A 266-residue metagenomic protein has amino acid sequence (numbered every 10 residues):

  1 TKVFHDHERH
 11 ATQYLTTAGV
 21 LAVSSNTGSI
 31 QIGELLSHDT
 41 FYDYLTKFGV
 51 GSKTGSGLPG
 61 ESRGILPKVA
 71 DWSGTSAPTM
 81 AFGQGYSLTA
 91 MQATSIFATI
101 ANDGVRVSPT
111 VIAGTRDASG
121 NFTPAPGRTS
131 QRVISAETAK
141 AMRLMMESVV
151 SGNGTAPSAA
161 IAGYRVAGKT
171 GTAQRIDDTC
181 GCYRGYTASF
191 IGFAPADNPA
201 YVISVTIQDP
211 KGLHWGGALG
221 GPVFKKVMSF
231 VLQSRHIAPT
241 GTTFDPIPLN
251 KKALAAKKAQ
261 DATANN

Functional and structural regions predicted by a protein language model:
T1-I207, K251, A255-N266: Beta-lactam-recognizing serine transpeptidase/beta-lactamase-like catalytic domain environment
S25, S56-L58, V69, F230 (+1 more regions): Low-complexity, flexible helical/coil segments
A101, V150, K225-L232, H236: Short amphipathic alpha-helical signal-transduction/dimerization elements
I134, Y183, G212-V223: Short alpha-helix boundary/capping segments
V205, P222-K225: Small/polar-residue-rich segments within soluble enzyme cores
R235-A259: Conserved catalytic/cofactor-binding microenvironments
